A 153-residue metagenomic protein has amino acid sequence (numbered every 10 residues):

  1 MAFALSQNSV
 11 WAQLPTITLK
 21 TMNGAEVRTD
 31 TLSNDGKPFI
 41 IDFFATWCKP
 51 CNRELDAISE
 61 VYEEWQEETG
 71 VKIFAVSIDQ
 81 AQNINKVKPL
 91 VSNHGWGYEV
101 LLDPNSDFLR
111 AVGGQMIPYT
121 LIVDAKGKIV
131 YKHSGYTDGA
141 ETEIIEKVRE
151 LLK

Functional and structural regions predicted by a protein language model:
M1-Q7: Bacterial N-terminal signal peptides
L5, A12-Q13, A25: Boundary of Sec targeting at the N-terminus
T18-P38: A short beta-strand-turn-helix
G36-F39, F43-W47, M116: Short pre-active-site segment immediately N-terminal to redox-active cysteine/selenocysteine motifs in thiol-based
I40-I41, I73, T120: Hydrophobic beta-strand anchors of alpha/beta hydrolase catalytic cores
R53-N93, D107-L109: Structural microenvironment flanking redox-active thiols in thiol-disulfide oxidoreductases
L90-W96, P104-K147: Thiol/disulfide oxidoreductase modules built on the thioredoxin-like
